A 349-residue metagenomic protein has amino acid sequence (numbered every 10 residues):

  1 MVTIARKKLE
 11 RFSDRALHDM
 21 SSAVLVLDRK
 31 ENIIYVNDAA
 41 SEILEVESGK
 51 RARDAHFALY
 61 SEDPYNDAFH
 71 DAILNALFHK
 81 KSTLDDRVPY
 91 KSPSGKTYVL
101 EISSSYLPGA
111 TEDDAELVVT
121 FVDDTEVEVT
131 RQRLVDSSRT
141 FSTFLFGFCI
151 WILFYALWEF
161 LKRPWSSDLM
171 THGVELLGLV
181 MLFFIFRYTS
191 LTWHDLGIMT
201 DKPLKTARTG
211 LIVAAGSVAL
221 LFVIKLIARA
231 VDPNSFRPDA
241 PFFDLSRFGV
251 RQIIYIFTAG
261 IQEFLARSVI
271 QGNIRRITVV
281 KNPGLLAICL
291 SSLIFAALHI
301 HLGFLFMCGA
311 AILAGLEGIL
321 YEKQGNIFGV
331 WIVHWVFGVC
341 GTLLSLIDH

Functional and structural regions predicted by a protein language model:
I4-E42: Sensory modules in modular signal-transduction proteins
S13, K50, D54-S92, K96: Terminal output helix/cap of sensory domains in signal transduction proteins
S41-A52: PAS/PAS-like sensory domain cap-loop motif
D85-P89, V99-S103, V118: PAS/PAC sensory module
Y106-S137: Sensory coupling linkers of modular signal transduction proteins
D136-S190: Alpha-helical transmembrane segments in multi-pass membrane proteins
R163-T171, W193-I261, R276-I277: Juxtamembrane helix-loop-helix connectors linking adjacent transmembrane helices in multi-pass membrane enzymes
D244-H349: Transmembrane helix-loop-helix hairpins at the membrane interface of multi-pass integral membrane proteins
